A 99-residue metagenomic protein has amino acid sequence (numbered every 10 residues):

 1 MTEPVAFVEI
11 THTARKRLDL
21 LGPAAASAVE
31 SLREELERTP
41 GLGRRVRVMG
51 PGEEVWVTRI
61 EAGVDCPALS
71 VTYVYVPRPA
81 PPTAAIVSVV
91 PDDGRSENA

Functional and structural regions predicted by a protein language model:
M1-E34: Arg/Lys-rich, positively charged N-terminal/basic patches that mediate binding to nucleic acids
M1-P4, K16, I60-A99: Enriched for short, Lys/Arg-rich terminal
V8, V29-R33, R45-M49, C66 (+2 more regions): Generic ordered-secondary-structure signal
T11, A25, V48-P51, T72-Y73: Noncatalytic linker/hinge segments flanking ATPase motor cores
L20, R47-V48, A99: Short histidine-centered beta-strand/loop micro-motifs that create catalytic or ligand/metal-coordination sites
E34-V64: A short, surface-exposed loop/turn module that caps and links secondary-structure elements
